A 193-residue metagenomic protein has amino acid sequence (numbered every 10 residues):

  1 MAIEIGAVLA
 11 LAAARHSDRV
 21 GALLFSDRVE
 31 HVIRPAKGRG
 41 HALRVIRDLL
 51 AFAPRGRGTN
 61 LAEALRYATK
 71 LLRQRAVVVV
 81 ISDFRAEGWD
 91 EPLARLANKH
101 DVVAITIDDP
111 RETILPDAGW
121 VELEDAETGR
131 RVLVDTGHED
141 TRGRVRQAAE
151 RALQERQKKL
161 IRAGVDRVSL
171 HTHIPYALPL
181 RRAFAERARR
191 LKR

Functional and structural regions predicted by a protein language model:
M1-R193: Exposed, interaction-prone extracellular/peripheral surfaces
